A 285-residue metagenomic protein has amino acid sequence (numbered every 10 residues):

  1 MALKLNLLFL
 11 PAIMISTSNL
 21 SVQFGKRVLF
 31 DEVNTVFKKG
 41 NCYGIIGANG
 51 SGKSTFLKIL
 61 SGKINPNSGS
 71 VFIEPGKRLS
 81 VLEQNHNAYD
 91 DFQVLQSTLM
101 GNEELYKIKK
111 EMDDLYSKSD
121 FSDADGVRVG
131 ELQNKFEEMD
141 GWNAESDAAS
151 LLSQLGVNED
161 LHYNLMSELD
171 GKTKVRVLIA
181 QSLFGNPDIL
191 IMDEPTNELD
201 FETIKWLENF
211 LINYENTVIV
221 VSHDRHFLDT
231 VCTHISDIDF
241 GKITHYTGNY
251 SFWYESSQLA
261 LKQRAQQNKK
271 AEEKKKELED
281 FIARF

Functional and structural regions predicted by a protein language model:
A2-K269: ABC ATP-binding cassette signature C-motif
K269-F285: Short cytosolic helices in intracellular loops of multi-pass membrane proteins
